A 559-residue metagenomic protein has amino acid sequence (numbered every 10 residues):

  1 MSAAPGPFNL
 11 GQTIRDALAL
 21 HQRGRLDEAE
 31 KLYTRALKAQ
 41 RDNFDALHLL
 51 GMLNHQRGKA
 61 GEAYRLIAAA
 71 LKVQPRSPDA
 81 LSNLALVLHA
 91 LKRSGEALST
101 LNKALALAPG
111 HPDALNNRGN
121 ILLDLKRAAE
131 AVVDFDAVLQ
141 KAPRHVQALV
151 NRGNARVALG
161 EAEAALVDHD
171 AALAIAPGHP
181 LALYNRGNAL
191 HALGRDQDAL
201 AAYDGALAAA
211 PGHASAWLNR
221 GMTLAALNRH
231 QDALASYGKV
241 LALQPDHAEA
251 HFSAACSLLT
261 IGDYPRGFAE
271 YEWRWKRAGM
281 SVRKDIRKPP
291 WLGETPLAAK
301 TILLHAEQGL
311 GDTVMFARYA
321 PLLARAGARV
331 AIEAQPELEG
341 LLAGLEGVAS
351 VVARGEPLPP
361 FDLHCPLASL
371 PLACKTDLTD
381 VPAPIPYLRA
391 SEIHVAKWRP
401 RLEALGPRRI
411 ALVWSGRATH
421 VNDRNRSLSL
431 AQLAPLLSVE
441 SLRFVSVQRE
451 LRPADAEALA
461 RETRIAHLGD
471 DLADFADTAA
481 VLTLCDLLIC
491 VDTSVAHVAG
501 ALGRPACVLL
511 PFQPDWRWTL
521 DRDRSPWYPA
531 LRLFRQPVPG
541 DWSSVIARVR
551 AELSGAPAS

Functional and structural regions predicted by a protein language model:
M1-L487, D492-S559: Alpha-helical solenoid repeat scaffolds of the TPR/TPR-like class and their adjacent stem/linker regions that mediate
